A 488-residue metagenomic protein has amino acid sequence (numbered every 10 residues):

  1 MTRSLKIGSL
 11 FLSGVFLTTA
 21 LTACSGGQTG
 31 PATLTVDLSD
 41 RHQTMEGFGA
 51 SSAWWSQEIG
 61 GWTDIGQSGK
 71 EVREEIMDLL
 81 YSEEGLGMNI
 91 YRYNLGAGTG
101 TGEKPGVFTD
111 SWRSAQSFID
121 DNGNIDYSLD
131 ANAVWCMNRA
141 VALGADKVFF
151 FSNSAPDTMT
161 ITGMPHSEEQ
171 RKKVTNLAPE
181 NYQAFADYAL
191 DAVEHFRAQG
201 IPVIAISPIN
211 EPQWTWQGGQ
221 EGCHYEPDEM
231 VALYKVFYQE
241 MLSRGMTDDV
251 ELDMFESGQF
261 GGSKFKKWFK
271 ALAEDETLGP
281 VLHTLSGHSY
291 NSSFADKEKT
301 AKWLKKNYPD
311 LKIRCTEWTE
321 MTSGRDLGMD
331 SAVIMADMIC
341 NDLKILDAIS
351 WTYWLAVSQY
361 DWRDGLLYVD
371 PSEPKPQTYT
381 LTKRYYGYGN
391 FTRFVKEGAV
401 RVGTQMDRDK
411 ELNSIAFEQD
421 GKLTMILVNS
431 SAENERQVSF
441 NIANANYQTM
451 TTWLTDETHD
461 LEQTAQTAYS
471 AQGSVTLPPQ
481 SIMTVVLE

Functional and structural regions predicted by a protein language model:
M1-F11: Bacterial N-terminal signal peptides that target proteins for export
T22-A23: C-terminal motif of bacterial Sec signal peptides marking the signal peptidase cleavage site
P31-I204, H224-V231, K235, Q239: N-terminal catalytic cores of secreted or lumenal carbohydrate-active enzymes
T44-S52, M88-L95, K147-F151, I204-P208 (+5 more regions): Structural recognition of the beta-strand scaffold that forms the well-ordered cores of secreted hydrolase catalytic
A184-D191, H195-P202, P212-W318: Active-site neighborhood of glycoside hydrolase catalytic domains
K312-R393, V402-K410: Aromatic/acidic polysaccharide-binding cleft in carbohydrate-active enzymes
D407-N446, Q480: Carbohydrate-binding surface patches
Q466-E488: C-terminal beta-strand-rich structural cap/linker in extracellular carbohydrate-active enzymes
